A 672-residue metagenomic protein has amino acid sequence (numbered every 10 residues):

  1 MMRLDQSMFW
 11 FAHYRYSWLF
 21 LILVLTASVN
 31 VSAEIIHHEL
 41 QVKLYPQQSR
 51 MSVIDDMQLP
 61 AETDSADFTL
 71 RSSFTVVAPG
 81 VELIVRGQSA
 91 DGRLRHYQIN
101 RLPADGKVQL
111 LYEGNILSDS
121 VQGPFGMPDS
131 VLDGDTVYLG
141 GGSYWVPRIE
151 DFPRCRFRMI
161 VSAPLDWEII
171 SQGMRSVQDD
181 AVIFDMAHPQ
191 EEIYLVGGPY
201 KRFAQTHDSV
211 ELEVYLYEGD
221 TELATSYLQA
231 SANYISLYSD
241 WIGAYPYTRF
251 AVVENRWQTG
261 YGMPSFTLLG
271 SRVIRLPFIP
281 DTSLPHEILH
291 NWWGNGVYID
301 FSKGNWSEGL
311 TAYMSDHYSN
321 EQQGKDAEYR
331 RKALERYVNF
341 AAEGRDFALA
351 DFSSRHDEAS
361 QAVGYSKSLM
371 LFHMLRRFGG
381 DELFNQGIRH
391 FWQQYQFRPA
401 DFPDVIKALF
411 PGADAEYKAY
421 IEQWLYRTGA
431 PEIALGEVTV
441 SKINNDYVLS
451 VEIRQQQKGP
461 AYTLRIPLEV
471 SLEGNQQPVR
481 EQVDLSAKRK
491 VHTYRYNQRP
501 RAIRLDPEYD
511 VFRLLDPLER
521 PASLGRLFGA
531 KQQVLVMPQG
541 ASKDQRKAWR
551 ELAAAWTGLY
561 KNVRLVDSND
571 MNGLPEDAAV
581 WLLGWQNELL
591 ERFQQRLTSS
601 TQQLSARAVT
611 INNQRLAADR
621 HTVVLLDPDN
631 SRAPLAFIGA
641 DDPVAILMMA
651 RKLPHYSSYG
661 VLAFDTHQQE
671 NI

Functional and structural regions predicted by a protein language model:
V53, R148-P285, Y313-D316: Hydrophobic helix-coil surface modules that form long, contiguous segments used for peptide/substrate interaction
R71-P128, A487-R499: A surface-exposed beta-strand-loop module
V76-G80, Y417-K418, P431-D506: Beta-strand-rich binding/interaction modules
Y112-F157, V511-Q532: Glycine/proline-rich low-complexity spacer/linker segments in large multi-domain proteins
L268-R330, I388, F402: Zinc-dependent metallopeptidase catalytic helix centered on the HExxH motif and its immediate flanking segment
F278, S302, E308-M374, F378 (+1 more regions): Acidic/His/Gly-enriched intrinsically disordered linker/tail segments that often contain short helix/coil "MoRF-like"
Q361-V451: Amphipathic alpha-helical substructures
P521-I672: Solvent-exposed alpha-helical segments and adjacent loops that form catalytic or protein-interaction surfaces
